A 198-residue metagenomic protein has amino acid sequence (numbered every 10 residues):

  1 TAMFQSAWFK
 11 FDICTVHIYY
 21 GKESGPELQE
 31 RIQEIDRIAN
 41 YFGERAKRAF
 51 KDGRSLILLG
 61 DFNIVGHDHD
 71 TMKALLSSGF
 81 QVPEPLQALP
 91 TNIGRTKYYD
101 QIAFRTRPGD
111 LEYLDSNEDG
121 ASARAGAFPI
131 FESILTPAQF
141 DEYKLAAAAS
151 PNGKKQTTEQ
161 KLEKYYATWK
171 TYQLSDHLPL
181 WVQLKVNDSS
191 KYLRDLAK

Functional and structural regions predicted by a protein language model:
T1-I18, S190: Beta-strand-turn-beta hairpins that frame and shape the catalytic cleft of phosphate-ester-processing enzymes
F11, D52-I57: Residue-level recognition of the N-termini of beta-strands and the immediately preceding loop/turn
C14-T15, E23-E30, D68-T71: A short secondary-structure junction signal
H17-Y19, F62-V65: Catalytic metal-binding/acid-base residues of hydrolase active sites
Y20-R31, L58-G60, L89-P90, T168-W169: Second-shell loop/turn segments in exported
E27-K51: A long, amphipathic alpha-helix that forms part of the scaffold/cap immediately adjacent to metal-dependent active
E44-R54, N63-K198: Metal-dependent phosphoester-hydrolase catalytic domains
